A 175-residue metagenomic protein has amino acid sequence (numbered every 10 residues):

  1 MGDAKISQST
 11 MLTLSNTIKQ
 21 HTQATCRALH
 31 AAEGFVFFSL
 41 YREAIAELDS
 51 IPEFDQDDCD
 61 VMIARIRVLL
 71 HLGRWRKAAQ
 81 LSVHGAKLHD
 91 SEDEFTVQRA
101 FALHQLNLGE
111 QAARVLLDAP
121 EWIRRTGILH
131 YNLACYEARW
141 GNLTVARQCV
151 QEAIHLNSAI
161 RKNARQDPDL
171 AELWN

Functional and structural regions predicted by a protein language model:
A4, S9-N16, H155, A159-N175: Terminal, low-structured helical/coil segments at or just beyond the last alpha-helical repeat
T17, S50-I51, H84-A86, D118-A119 (+1 more regions): Canonical positions in the second alpha-helix
Q20, F54, L88, E121-I123 (+1 more regions): Structural marker of alpha-solenoid helical repeat scaffolds
H21-F54, D60-H71: Alpha-helical segment of the N-proximal tetratricopeptide repeat
C26, H30, A64, Q98 (+2 more regions): "A position-specific structural signal for the A-helix of alpha-solenoid helical repeats
F37-F38, H71, Q105, R139 (+1 more regions): Register position in tetratricopeptide repeats
C59-I128: Alpha-helical adaptor scaffolds
A138-K162: TPR/TPR-like (Sel1-like) alpha-helical repeat modules
